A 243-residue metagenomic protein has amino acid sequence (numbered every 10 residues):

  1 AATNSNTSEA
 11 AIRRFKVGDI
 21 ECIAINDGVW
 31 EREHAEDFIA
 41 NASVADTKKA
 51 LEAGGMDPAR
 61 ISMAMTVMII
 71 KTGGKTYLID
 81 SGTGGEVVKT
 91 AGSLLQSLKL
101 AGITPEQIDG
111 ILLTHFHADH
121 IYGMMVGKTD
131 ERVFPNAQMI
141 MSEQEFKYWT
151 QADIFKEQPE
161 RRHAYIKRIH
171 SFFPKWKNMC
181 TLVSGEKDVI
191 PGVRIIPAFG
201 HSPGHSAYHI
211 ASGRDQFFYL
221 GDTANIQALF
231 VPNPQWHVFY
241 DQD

Functional and structural regions predicted by a protein language model:
A1-L100, Q107-G110, R214-D222: Metallo-beta-lactamase
R14, R60, D130-E131, F172 (+1 more regions): Short secondary-structure boundary/capping segments
G82-G84, H117, E145, F199-P203 (+1 more regions): Catalytic metal-binding/acid-base residues of hydrolase active sites
V87-V88, Y148-Q151, Q227-V231: Short acidic/His/Gly/Ser-rich catalytic and metal-binding motifs that mark active-site loops of diverse hydrolases
G92, K99-I103, Q107, F134-P197: Metallo-beta-lactamase
S93-Q96, Y122-E131: Metal-dependent catalytic neighborhoods of phosphoester/phosphodiester hydrolases
I108-I121: Metallo-beta-lactamase
F155-K156, H163, K167-K175, M179 (+3 more regions): Metallo-beta-lactamase
